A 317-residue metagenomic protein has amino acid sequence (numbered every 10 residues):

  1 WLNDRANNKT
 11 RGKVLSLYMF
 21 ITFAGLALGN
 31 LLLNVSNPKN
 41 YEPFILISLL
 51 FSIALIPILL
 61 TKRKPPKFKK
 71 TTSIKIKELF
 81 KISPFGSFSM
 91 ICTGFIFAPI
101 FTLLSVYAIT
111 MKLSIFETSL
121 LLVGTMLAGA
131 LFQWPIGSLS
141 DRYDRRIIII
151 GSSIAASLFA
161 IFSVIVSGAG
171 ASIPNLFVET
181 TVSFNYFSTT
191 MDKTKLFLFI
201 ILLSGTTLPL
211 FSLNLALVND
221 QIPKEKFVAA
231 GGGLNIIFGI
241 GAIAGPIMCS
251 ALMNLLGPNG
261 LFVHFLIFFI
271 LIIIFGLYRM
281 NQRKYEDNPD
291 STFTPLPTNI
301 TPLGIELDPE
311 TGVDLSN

Functional and structural regions predicted by a protein language model:
W1-A6, L208-I222: Intracellular juxtamembrane helix-capping segments at the cytosolic ends of symmetry-related transmembrane helices
W1-F20: Cytoplasmic helix-loop-helix junction between adjacent transmembrane helices in 12-TM secondary transporters
L33-N34, S48-F68, I272-M280: C-terminal membrane-cytosol helix-exit motif in multi-pass small-molecule transporters
V35-L50, A251-F269: A membrane-interface helix-boundary motif in multi-pass transporters
N37, Q133-D144, M253-N254: Helix-to-loop junctions at the C-terminal end of transmembrane segments in multipass secondary transporters
S48, I147-F162, L266: Structural signature of the two symmetry-related core transmembrane helices
F68-T72, L176-T180, R279-N317: Intrinsic disorder in cytosolic terminal tails and internal cytosolic loops of multi-pass membrane transporters
A155-F177, F184-S188: C-terminal ends and interior cores of transmembrane alpha-helices in multi-pass membrane transporters/permeases
